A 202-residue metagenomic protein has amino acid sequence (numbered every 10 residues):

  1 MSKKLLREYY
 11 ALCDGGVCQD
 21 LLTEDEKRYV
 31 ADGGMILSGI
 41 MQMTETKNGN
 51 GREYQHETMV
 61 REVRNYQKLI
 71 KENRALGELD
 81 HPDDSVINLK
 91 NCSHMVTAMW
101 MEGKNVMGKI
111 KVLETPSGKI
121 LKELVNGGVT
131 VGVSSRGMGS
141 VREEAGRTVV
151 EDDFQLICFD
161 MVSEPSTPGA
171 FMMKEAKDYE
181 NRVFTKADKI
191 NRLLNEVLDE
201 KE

Functional and structural regions predicted by a protein language model:
M1-K68, R182-R192: Polar/acidic, low-complexity leader/linker segments enriched in S/T/G and N/D
E8-D14, A75-E78, S93-A187: Residue microenvironments linked to proteolytic maturation and disulfide-stabilized extracellular modules
T46, D83-S85, E114-P116: Short, charged/polar surface micro-motifs in flexible loops or helix N-caps
N50-G51, N88-L89, G118-K122: A short, polar/proline- and glycine-enriched secondary-structure boundary/capping micro-motif
G51-M59, K90-H94, D152-Q155: Surface-exposed flexible segments
H56-N88: Small/polar-rich, solvent-exposed N-terminal microdomains that initiate assembly or binding
E62, L69, L124, E196-V197: Residues that form generic nucleotide/phosphate-binding pockets
I190-E200: Extended acidic low-complexity intrinsically disordered regions
